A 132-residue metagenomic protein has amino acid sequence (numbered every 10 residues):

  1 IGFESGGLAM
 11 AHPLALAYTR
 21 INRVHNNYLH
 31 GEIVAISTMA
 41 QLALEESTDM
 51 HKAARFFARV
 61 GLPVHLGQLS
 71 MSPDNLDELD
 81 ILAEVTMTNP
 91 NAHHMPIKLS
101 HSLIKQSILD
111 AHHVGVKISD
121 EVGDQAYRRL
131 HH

Functional and structural regions predicted by a protein language model:
I1-V60, G67: Active-site segments that bind and position negatively charged phosphate/pyrophosphate groups
S47-H132: C-terminal charged capping/lid subdomain of soluble metabolic enzymes
